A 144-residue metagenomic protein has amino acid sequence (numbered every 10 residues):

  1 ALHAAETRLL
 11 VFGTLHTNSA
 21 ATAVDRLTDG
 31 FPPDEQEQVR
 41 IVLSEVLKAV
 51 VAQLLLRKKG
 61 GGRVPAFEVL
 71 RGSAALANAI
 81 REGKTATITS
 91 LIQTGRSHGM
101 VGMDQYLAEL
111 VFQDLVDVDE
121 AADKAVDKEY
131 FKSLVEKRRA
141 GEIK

Functional and structural regions predicted by a protein language model:
A1-K144: Short, flexible helix-loop junctions that flank or precede catalytic/ligand sites
